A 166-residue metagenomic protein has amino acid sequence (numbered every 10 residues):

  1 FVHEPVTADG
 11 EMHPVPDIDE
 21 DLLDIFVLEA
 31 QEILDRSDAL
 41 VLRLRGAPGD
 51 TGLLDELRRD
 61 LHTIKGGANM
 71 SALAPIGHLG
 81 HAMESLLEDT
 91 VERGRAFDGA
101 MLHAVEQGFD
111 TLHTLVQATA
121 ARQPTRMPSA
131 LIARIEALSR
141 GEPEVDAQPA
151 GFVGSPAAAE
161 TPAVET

Functional and structural regions predicted by a protein language model:
F1-T166: Non-catalytic helical tethers at domain boundaries
